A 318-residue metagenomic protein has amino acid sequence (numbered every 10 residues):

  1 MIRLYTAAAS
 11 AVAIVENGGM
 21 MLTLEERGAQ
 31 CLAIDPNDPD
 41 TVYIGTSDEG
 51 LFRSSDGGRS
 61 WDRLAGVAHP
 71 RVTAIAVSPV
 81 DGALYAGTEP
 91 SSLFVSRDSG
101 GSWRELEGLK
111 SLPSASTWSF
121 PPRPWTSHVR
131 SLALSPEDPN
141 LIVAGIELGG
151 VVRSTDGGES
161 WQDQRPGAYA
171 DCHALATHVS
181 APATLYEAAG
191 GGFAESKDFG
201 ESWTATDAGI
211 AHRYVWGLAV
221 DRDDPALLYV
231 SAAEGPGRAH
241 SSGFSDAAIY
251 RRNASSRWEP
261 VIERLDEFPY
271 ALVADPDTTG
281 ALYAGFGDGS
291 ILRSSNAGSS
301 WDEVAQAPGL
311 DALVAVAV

Functional and structural regions predicted by a protein language model:
M1-V318: Extracellular glycan-interacting surfaces
